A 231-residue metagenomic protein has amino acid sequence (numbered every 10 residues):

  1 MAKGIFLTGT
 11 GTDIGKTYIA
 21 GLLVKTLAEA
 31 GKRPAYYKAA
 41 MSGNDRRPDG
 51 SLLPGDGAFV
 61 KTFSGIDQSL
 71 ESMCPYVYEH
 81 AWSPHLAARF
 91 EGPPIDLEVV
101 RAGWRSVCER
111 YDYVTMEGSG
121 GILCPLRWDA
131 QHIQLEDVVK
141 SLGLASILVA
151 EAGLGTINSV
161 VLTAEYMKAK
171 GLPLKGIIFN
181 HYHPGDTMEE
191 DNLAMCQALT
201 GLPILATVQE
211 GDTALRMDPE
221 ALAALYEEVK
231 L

Functional and structural regions predicted by a protein language model:
G4, Y18-P94, E98, G103-S106: N-terminal phosphate/diphosphate-binding loop that engages ATP/GTP or pyrophosphate donors across diverse enzyme folds
L7: Hydrophobic anchor at the beta1->P-loop junction of P-loop NTPases
I14-G15: Conserved glycine(s) of the Walker
R33-P34, V114, S146, L174-K175: Hydrophobic anchor at the start of a short beta-strand that flanks the dinucleotide cofactor-binding loop
V100, W104-Q131: Switch II (G3) loop of P-loop NTPases
W128-A152: Inter-motif core of Ras-like GTPase G domains
W128-E136, V161-A164, E189-A194: Charged helix-capping and loop-helix junction motifs
E165-L231: C-terminal lobe/tail of nucleotide-utilizing enzymes
